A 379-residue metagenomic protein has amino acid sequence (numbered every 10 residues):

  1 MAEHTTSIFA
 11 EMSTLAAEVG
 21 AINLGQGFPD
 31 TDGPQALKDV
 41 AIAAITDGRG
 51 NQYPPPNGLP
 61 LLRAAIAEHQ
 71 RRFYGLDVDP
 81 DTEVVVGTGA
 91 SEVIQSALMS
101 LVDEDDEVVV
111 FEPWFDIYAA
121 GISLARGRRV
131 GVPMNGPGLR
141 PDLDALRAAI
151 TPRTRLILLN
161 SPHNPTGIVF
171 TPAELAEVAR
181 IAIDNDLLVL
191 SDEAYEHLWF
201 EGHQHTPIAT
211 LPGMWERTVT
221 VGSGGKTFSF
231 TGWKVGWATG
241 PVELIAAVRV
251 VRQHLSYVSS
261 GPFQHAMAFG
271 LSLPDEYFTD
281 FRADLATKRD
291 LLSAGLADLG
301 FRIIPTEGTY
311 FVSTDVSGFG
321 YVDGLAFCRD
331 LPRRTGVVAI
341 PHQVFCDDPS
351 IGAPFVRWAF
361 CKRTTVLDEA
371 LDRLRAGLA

Functional and structural regions predicted by a protein language model:
A2-G89, S96, A145, S272-L273 (+1 more regions): N-terminal small-domain helix-loop-helix segment of the aminotransferase-like
V19, A125, D184-N185, L299 (+1 more regions): Helix C-cap/helix->beta junction micro-motif
D77-V84, E104-E107, R153, W215-T218: Short acidic capping loops at alpha-helix termini that bridge into adjacent secondary structure
L98-I122: Conserved PLP-anchoring active-site segment centered on the Schiff-base-forming lysine
V130, M134-E201: Active-site phosphate-binding strand-loop segment of PLP-dependent enzymes
A148, D330-A339, F345-A379: PLP-dependent enzyme catalytic core of the Aspartate aminotransferase-like
L211, W215-A286, S293-G295, L299 (+1 more regions): Conserved core segment of the aminotransferase class I/II
A268, D284-S293, I303-V316: Conserved glycine-rich beta-strand-loop-beta hairpin in the small C-terminal domain of fold type I
